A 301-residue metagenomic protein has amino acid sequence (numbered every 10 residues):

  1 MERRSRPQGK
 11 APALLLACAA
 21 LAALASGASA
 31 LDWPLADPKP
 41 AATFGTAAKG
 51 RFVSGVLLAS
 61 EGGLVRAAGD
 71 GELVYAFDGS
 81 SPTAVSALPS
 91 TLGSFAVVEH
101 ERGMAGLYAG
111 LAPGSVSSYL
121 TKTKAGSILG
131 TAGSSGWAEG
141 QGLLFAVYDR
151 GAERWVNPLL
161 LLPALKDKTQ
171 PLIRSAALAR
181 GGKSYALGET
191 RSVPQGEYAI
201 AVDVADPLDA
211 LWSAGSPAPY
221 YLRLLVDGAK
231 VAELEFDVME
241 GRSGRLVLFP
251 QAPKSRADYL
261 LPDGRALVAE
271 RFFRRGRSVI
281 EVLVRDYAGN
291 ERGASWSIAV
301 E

Functional and structural regions predicted by a protein language model:
M1-Q8: N-terminal secretory signal peptides that target proteins for export/translocation
L15-A23: Bacterial N-terminal signal peptides
A25-S94, K124-A125, S134-L143, E153-L225 (+2 more regions): Surface-exposed, glycine-biased beta-strand/turn segments
A59-E61, R66-A67, E99-S127: Short histidine-centered loop motifs in beta-beta connectors
P89, G215-R274: Exoplasmic/lumenal beta-rich domain surfaces
R285-G293: Short acidic/polar inter-strand loop motif in beta-rich domains
A294-A299: C-terminal edge beta-strand
